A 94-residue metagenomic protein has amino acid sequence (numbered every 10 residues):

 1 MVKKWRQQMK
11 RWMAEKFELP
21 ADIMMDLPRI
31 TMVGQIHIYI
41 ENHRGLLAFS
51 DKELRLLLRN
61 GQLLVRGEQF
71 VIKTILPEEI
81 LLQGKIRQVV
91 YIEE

Functional and structural regions predicted by a protein language model:
M1-L46, L57, Q62-E94: Mature-chain termini and adjacent capping regions
K52-E53: Surface-exposed, interaction-prone regions used to assemble/regulate multi-protein complexes
